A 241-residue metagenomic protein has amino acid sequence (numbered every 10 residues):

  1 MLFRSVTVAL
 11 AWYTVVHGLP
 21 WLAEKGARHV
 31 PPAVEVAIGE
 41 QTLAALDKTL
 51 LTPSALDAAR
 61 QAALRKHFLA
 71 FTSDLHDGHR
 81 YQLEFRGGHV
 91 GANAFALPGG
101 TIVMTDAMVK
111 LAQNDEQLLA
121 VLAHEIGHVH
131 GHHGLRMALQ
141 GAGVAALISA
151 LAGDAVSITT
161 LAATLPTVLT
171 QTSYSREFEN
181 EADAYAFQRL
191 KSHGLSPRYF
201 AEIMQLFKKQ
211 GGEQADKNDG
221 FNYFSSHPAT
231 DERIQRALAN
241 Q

Functional and structural regions predicted by a protein language model:
M1-Q241: A Zn2+-metalloprotease active-site environment signal
